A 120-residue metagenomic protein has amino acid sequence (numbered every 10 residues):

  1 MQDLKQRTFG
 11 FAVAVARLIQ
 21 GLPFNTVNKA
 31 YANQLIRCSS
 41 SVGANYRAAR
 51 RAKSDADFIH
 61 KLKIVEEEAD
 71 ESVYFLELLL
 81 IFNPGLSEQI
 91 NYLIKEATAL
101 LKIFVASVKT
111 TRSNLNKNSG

Functional and structural regions predicted by a protein language model:
M1-G120: Short, C-terminally biased terminal segments at protein or domain edges
